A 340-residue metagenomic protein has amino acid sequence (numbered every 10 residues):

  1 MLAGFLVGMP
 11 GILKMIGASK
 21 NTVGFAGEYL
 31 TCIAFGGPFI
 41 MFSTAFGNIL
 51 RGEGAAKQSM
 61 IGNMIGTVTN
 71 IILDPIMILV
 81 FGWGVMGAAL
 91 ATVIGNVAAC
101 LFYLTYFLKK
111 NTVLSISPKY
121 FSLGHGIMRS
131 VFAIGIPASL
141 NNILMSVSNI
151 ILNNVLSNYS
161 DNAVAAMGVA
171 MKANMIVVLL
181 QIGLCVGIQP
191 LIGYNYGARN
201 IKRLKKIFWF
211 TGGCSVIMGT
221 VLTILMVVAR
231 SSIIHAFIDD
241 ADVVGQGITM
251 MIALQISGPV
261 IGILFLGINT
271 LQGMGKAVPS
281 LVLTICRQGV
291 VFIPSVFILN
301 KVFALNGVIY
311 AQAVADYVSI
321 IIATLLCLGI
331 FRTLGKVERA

Functional and structural regions predicted by a protein language model:
M1-A3, V7, I40-S59, N153 (+3 more regions): Small-residue-rich hydrophobic transmembrane alpha-helices
M1-P38, V80-I136, I192-S257, L299-A340: Short alpha-helical transmembrane segments in multi-pass integral membrane proteins
A3, G11, A45-I49, V68-I76 (+7 more regions): Alpha-helical transmembrane segments of multipass membrane proteins
L6-V7, A34-F35, I71, A133-I134 (+4 more regions): Hydrophobic alpha-helical transmembrane segments of integral membrane proteins, especially lipid-exposed positions
M9-I12, L73, V147-S160, I188 (+2 more regions): Hydrophobic/aromatic end-of-helix segments at the C-terminal termini of transmembrane alpha-helices
C32, G66, G95-A99, H125-G187: Transmembrane helical elements of multi-pass membrane transporters/channels
C32-R51, S59-T67, A88-L101, I182-C185 (+3 more regions): Short runs within selected transmembrane alpha-helices of multi-pass transporters and secretion channels
A56-Q58, G84-V85, N162-A163, A277-V278 (+1 more regions): Membrane-helix interface segments
